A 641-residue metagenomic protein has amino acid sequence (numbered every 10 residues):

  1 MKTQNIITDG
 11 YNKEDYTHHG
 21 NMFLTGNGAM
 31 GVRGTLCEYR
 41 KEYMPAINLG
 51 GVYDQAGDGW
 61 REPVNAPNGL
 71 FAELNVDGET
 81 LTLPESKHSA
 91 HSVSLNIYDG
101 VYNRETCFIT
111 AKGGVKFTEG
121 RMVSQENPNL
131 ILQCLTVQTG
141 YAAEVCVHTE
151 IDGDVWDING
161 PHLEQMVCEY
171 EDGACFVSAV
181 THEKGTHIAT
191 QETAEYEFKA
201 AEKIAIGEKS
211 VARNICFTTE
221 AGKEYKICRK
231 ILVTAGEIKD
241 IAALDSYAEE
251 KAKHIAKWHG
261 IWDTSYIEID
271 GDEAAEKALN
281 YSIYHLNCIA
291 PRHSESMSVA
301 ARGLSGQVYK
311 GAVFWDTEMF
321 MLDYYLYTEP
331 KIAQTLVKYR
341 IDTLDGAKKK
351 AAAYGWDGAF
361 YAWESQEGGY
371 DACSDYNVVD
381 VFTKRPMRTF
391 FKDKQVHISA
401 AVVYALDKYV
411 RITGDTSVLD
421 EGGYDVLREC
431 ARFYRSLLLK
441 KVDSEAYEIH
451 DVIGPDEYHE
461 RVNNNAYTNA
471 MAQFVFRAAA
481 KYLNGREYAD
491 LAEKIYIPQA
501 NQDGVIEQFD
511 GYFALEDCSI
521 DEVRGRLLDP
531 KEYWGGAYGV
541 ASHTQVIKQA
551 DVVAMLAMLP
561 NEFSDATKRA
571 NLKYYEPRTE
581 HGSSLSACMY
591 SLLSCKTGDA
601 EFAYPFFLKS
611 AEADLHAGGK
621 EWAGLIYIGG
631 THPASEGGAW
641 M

Functional and structural regions predicted by a protein language model:
M1-Y309, G536-V540: Acidic/polar, glycine-enriched structural segments that form the non-catalytic walls/loops of the carbohydrate-binding
A56-A111, K116, D565-R569, E576 (+1 more regions): Non-catalytic C-terminal accessory modules of carbohydrate-active enzymes
V145, E237-A242, S265-I269, Y327 (+4 more regions): Inter-helical turn/loop segments and adjacent helix faces that build the functional surface of alpha-helical bundle
Y281-C288, Y339-G346, D425-L437, F474 (+2 more regions): Alpha-helical scaffold segments in carbohydrate-active enzymes
A290-S305, K331-Y404, V410, S417-L419 (+5 more regions): Helix-terminus loop motifs that line ligand-binding clefts
V313-T343, Q395, Y404, E421 (+4 more regions): Active-site core of glycosidic bond-cleaving carbohydrate-active enzymes
A347-F382, Y409, T413-S417, R428 (+2 more regions): Functionally critical mobile loop/hinge segments
D380, F433-R486: Acidic/histidine-rich catalytic neighborhood
